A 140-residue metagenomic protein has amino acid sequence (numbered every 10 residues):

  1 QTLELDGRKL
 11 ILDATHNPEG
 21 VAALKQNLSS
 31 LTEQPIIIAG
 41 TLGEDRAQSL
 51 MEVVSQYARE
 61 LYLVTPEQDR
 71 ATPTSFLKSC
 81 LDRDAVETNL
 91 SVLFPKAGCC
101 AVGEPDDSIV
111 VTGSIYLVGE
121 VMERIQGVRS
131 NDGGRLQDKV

Functional and structural regions predicted by a protein language model:
Q1-E60: Nucleotide phosphate-binding/pyrophosphate-handling subdomain across enzymes that bind or process nucleotide phosphates
K9-L12, S49-V110: C-terminal helical cap/extension that packs against the catalytic core of soluble nucleotide-cofactor enzymes
L28, L81, I125-R129: Active-site catalytic pocket residues across diverse enzymes, especially alpha/beta-hydrolases
E67-R70, D132-V140: Short, flexible loop segments at boundaries between secondary-structure elements
S114: Active-site-proximal loop/hinge segments that shape catalytic or ion-binding/gating pockets
